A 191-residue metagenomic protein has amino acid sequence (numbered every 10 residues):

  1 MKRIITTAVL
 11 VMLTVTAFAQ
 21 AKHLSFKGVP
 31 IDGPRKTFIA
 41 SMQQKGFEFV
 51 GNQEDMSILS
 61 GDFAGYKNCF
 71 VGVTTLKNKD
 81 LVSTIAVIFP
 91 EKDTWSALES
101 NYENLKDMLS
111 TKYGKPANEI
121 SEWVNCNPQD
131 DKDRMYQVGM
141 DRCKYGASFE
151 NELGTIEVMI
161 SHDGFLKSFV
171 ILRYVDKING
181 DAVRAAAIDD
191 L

Functional and structural regions predicted by a protein language model:
I4-A17: Sec-dependent N-terminal signal peptides
T7-L10, D62, Y136: Residue-level signal for mature regions of secreted extracellular proteins and peptides
Q20-D55, F89-L191: Non-cytosolic coordination micro-motifs
Q53-F63: Glycine/small-residue-rich interface belts in oligomeric ring/scaffold proteins and their assembly partners
M56-S57, D80-S83, I156: Hydrophobic residues embedded in beta-strands of well-ordered beta-sheets
G61-L105: Mid-chain, structured segments of secreted extracytoplasmic proteins
